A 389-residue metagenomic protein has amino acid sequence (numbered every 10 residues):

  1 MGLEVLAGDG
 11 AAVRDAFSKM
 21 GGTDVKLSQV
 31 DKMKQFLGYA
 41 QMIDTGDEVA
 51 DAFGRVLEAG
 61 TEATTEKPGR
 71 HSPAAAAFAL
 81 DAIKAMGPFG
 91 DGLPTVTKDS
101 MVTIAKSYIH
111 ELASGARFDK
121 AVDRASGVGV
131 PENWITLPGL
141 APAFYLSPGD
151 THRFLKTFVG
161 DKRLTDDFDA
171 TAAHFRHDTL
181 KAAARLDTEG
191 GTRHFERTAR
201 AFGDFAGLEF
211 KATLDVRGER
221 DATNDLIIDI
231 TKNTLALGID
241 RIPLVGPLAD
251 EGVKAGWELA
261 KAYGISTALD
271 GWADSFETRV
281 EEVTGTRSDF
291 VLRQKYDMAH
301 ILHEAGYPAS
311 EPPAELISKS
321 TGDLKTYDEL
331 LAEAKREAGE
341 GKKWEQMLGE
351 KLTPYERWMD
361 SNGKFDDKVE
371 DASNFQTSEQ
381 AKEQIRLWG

Functional and structural regions predicted by a protein language model:
M1-G389: Secretion-targeting segments and adjacent low-complexity export tracts
